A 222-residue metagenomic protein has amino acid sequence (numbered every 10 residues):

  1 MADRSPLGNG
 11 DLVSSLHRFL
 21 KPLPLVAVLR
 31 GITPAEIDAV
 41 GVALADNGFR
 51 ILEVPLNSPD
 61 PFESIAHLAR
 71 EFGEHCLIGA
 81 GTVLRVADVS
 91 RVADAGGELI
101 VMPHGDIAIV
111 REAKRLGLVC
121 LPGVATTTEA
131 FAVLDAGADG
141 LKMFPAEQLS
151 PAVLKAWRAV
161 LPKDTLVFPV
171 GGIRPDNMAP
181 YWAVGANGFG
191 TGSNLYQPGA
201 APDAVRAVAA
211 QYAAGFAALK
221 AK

Functional and structural regions predicted by a protein language model:
A2-A95, R115, P175-D176, Q197-A221: Conserved N-terminal beta1-alpha1 strand-loop-helix module at the mouth
P24-V26, I51-E53, H75-G79, E98-L99 (+4 more regions): Structural preference for beta-strand elements that scaffold enzyme active sites
R30-G31, S58, A80-V86, M102-D106 (+3 more regions): Glycine-rich beta-to-alpha transition loops that act as phosphate-gripper elements at the mouths of alpha/beta enzyme
G48, F72, G96, H104 (+5 more regions): Conserved functional loop/turn residues at catalytic and ligand-binding sites
R85-A95, T128-A136, I173-F189: Catalytic cores of alpha/beta
L99-I109, K142-P151, V184-V208: Glycine-rich phosphate-binding active-site loops on the catalytic face of alpha/beta enzymes
P103-L149: Histidine/lysine/aspartate-rich catalytic loop segments that bind and position anionic ligands
A113, C120, A152-L161, V167: CoA-thioester-processing core
